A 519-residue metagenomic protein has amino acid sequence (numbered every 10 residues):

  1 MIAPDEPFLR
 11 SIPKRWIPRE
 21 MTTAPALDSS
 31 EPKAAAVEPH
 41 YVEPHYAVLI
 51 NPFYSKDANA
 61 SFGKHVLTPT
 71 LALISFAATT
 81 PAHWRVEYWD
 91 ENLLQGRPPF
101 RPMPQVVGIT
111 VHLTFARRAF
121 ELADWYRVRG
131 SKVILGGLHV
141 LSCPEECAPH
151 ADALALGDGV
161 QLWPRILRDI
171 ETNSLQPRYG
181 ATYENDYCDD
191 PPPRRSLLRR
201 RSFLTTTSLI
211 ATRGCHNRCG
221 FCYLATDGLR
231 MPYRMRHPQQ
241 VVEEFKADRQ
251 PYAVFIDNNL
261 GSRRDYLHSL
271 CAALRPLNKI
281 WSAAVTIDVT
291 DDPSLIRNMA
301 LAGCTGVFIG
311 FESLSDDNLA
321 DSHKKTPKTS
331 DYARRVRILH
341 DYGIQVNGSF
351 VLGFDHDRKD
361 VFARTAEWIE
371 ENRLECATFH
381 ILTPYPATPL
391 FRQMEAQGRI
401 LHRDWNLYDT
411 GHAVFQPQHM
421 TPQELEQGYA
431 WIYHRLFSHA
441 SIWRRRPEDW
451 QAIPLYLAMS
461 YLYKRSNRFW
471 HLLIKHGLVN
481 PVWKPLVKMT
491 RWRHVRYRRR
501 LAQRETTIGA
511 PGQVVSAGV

Functional and structural regions predicted by a protein language model:
M1-L49, R85-Y88, F100, D169 (+3 more regions): Radical SAM enzyme core and accessory elements
P25-D248, Y252: Acidic, low-complexity intrinsically disordered segments
Y54-A58, C143-E146, D265, D317-S322 (+3 more regions): Flexible glycine/acidic-rich beta-alpha junction loops that bind and position SAM and/or redox cofactors in anaerobic
V66, P104-Q105, H150-L154, T172-S174 (+4 more regions): Short, hinge-like loop/turn segments at secondary-structure boundaries
T79, H83, W125, R129 (+10 more regions): Alpha-helical structural signal in soluble globular domains
I134, A155, R178-Y179, S282-A284 (+2 more regions): Structural detector of well-ordered beta-strand residues that form the stable sheet scaffold of enzyme domains
E146-R165, N298-F308, R364-F379: Structural recognition of alpha->loop->beta junctions
P191-N347, L352-F354, R358-E367: Radical SAM [4Fe-4S] cluster-binding motif and immediate context
